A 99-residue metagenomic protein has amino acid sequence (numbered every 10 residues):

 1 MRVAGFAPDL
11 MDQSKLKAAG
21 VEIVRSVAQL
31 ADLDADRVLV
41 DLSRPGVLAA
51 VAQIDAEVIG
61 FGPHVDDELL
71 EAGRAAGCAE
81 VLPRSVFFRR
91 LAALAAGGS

Functional and structural regions predicted by a protein language model:
M1-A28: Short, charged N-terminal beta->alpha structural module
G5-L10, V27, V40-R44, F61-P63: Structural motif
Q13, D66-L70, F88-L91: Short gly/pro/ser/thr-enriched loop/turn and capping motifs at secondary-structure boundaries
A31-L39, D55-A56: Short acidic/histidine-rich motifs immediately flanking catalytic phosphotransfer sites in two-component signaling
V38-L42, V81-R84: Catalytic beta/alpha-barrel core
S43-E80: Mid-chain, well-packed structural core segment of small domains
G77-R89: Output/docking surface of receiver
A93-S99: Receiver (REC) domain switch/output surface
